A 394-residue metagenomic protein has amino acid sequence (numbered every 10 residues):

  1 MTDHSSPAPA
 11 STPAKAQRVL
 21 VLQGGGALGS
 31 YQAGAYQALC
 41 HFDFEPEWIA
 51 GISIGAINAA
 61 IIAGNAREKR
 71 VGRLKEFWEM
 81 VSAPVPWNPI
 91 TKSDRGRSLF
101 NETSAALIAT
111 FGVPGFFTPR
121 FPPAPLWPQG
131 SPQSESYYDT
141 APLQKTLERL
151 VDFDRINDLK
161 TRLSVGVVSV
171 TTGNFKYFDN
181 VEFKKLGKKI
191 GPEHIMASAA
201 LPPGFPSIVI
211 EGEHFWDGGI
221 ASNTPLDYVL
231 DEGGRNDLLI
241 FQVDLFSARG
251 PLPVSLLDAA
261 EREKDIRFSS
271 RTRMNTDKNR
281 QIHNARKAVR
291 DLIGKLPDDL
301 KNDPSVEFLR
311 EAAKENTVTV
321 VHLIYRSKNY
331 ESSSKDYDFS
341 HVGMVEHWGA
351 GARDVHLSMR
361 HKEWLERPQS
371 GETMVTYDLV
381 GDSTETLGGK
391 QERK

Functional and structural regions predicted by a protein language model:
M1-R18, T161, V167-G173: Small-residue-rich anion-binding loops in enzyme active sites
H4, P13-V21, G26-E135, A141 (+7 more regions): Patatin-like phospholipase
E45-W48, E213, V318: Short active-site oxyanion
A50, G166, L239-V243, T319-L323: Hydrophobic/aromatic beta-strand patches that form the interior of the parallel beta-sheet core in alpha/beta enzyme
G96-T103, G166-T172, Q369-E385: Amphipathic alpha-helical surface "interface" segments used for docking/oligomerization or membrane association within
A124-R235, Q242, R249, L256-A259 (+1 more regions): Active-site gating loop/helix substructures
W127, S134, P142, L147 (+1 more regions): C-terminal helical/tail subdomains of lipid-metabolizing enzymes
V254-L296: Acidic, Ser/Thr-rich peripheral helices and adjacent loops at domain boundaries
